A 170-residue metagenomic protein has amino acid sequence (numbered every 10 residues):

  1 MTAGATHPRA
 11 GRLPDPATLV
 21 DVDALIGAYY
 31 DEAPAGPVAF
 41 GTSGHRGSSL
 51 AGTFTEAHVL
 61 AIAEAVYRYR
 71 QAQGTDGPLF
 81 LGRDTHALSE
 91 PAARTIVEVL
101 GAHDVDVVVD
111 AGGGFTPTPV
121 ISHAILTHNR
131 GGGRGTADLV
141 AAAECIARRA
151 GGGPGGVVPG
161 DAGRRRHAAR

Functional and structural regions predicted by a protein language model:
T2-A10, A24, L100, G113 (+3 more regions): Intrinsic low-complexity, intrinsically disordered segments enriched in polar/basic residues
T2-E98, A102, T127: An N-terminal, well-structured beta->alpha segment
T42-H45, V109, C145: Conformational gate/switch positions in structured elements
H86-L88, V107, F115, H128 (+1 more regions): A short acidic, glycine/proline-enriched capping/turn motif at secondary-structure boundaries, especially helix N-cap
V99-A111, A141: A glycine-rich helix N-cap at a beta->alpha junction
G112-V120: Short acidic loop-to-helix transition motifs that present clustered carboxylates
V120-R170: Active-site phosphate-binding/coordination module
